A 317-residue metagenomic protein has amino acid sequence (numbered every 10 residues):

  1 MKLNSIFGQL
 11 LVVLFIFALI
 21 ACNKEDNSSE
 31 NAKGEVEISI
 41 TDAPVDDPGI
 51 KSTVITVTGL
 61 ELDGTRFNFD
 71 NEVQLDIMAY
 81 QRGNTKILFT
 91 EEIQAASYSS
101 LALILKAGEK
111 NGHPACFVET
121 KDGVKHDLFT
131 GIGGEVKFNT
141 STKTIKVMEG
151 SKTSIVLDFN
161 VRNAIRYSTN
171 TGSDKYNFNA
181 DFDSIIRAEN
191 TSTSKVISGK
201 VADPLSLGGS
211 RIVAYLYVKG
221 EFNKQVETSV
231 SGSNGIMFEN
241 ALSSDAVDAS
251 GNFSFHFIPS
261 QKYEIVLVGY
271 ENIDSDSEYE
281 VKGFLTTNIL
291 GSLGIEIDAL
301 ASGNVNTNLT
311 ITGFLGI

Functional and structural regions predicted by a protein language model:
M1-L11: Bacterial N-terminal signal peptides that target proteins for export
L11-V12, L267: Detector for intrinsically disordered, low-structure N-terminal pre-sequences
A18-A21: C-terminal motif of bacterial Sec signal peptides marking the signal peptidase cleavage site
N23-S250, S254-S260, E264-I317: A short, solvent-exposed, low-complexity linear motif enriched for acidic/polar residues with Pro/Gly/Ser/Thr
